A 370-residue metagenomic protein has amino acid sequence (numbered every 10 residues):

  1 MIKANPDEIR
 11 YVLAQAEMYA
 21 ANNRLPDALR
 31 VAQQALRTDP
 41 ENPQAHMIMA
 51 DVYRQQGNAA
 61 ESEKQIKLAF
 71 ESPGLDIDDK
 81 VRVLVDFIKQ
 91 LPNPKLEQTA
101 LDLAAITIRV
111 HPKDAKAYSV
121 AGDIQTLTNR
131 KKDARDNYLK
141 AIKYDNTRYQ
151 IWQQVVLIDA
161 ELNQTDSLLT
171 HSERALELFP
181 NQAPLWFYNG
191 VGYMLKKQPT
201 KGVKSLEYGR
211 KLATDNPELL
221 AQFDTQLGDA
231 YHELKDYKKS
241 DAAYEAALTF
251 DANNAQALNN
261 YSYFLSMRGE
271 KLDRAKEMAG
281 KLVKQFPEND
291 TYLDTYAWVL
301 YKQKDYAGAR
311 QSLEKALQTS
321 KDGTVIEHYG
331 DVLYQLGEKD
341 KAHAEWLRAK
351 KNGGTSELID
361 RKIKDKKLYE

Functional and structural regions predicted by a protein language model:
M1-E370: Alpha-solenoid helical repeat scaffolds
